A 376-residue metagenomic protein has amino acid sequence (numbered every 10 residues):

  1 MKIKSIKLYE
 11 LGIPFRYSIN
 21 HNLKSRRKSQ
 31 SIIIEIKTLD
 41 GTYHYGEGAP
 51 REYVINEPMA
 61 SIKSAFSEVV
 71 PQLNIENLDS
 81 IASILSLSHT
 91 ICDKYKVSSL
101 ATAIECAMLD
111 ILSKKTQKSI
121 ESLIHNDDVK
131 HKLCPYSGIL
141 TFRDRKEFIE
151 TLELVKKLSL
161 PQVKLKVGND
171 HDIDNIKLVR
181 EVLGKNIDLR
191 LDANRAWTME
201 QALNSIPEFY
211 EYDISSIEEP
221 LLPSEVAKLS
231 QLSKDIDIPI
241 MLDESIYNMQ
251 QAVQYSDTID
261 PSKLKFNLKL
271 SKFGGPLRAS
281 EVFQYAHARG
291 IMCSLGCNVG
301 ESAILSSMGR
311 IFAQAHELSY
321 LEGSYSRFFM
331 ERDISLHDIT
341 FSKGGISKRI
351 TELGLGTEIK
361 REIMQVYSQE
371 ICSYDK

Functional and structural regions predicted by a protein language model:
M1, S5, K118-H131, I346-S347: N-terminal amphipathic alpha-helix/helix-capping segment at the start of soluble metabolic enzymes
M1-Y53, E331-R332: Structured beta-strand/loop patches that form or line metal/cofactor-binding pockets in enzymes
I3, I34, G41, I104 (+7 more regions): Conserved, mostly hydrophobic/aromatic
S5, K37-T116: Metal- or metallocofactor-binding catalytic centers and their adjacent structured scaffolds across diverse enzyme
E121-I236: Metal-dependent enolase-superfamily TIM-barrel catalytic cores that perform enediolate-based chemistry
E225-P239, I246-I346, G354: Shared catalytic-loop signature of beta/alpha-barrel
E281, I339-S342, K348-K376: Structural signal for terminal/edge beta-strands and the immediately following C-terminal loop/tail that closes
